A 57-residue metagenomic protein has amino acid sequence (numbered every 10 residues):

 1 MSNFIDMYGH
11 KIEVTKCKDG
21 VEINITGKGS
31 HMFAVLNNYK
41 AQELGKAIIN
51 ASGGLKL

Functional and structural regions predicted by a protein language model:
M1-L57: Positively charged, low-complexity terminal tracts and the immediately adjacent first secondary-structure elements
